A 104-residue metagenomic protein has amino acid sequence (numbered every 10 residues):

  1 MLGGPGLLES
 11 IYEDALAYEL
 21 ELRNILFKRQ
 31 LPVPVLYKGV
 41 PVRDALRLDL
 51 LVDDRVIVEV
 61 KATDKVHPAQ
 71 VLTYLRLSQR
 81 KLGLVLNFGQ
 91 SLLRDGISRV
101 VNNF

Functional and structural regions predicted by a protein language model:
M1-L26, L31, R94, R99-F104: Solvent-exposed, charged helical/coil patches that constitute nucleic-acid or partner-interaction surfaces
G4, F27, L48-D64, Y74: Conserved catalytic cores of phosphodiester-cleaving nucleases, focusing on short active-site segments
Y12, L16, D53, H67-V71: Amphipathic alpha-helical interface surfaces
P32-G39: Short, solvent-exposed loop/turn elements at beta->coil junctions and helix N-caps that rim active or binding pockets
G39-V40, G96: Short, well-ordered secondary-structure micro-motifs
P41-L46: A short, glycine/Asx- and small/polar-enriched loop/turn that sits immediately N-terminal to a beta-strand
I57, K61-F104: Nucleic-acid nuclease catalytic cores
